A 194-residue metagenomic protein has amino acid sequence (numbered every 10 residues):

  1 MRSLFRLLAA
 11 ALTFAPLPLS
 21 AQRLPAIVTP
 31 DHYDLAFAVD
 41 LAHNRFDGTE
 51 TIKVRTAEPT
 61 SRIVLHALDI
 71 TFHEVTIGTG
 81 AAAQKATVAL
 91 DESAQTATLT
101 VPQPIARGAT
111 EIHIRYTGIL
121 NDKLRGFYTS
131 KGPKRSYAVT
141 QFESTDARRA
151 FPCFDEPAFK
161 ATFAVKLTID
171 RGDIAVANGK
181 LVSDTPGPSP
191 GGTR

Functional and structural regions predicted by a protein language model:
M1-R6, E50: Positively charged n-region of N-terminal signal peptides that target proteins for export
R6-P18: Bacterial N-terminal signal peptides
L19-R194: Acidic/His-enriched low-complexity segments
